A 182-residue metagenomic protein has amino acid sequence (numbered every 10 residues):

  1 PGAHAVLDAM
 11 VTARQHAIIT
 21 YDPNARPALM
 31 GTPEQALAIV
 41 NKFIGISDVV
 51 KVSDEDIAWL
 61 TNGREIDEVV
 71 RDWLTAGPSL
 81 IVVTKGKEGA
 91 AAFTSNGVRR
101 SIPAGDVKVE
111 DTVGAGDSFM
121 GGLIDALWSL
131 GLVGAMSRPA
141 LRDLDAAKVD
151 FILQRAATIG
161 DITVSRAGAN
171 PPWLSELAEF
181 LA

Functional and structural regions predicted by a protein language model:
P1-D72, E88-G89: Conserved beta-alpha-beta core of the PfkB/ribokinase-like small-molecule kinase fold
V11, N62-A182: Conserved phosphate-binding/catalytic region of the ribokinase-like
